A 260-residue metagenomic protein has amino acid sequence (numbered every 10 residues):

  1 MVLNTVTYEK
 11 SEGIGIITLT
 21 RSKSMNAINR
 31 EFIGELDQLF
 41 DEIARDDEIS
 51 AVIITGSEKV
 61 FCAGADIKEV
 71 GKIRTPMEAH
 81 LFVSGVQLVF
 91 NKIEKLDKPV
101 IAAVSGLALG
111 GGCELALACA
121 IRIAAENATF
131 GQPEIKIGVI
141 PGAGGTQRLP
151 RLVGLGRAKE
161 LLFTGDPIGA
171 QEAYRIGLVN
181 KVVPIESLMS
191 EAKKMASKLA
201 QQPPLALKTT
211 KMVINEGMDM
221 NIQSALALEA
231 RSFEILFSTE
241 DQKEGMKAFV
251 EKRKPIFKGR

Functional and structural regions predicted by a protein language model:
M1-S57, N91: Conserved CoA-thioester-binding segment of acyl-CoA-metabolizing enzymes
I17, R21, L36, I54 (+6 more regions): Terminal peptide-recognition signature
I28, T55, I73, A103-V104 (+1 more regions): Structural motif
I33, I67, A79, V86 (+5 more regions): A general structural signal for well-ordered alpha-helical segments in protein cores
R45-E48, G56-N91, A108, G138 (+1 more regions): Glycine- (often His-adjacent) and acidic-residue-rich active-site loop that binds/positions the CoA thioester
K92-L207, I235-T239, E244-K247, R253 (+1 more regions): Crotonase-fold acyl-CoA enzyme core
